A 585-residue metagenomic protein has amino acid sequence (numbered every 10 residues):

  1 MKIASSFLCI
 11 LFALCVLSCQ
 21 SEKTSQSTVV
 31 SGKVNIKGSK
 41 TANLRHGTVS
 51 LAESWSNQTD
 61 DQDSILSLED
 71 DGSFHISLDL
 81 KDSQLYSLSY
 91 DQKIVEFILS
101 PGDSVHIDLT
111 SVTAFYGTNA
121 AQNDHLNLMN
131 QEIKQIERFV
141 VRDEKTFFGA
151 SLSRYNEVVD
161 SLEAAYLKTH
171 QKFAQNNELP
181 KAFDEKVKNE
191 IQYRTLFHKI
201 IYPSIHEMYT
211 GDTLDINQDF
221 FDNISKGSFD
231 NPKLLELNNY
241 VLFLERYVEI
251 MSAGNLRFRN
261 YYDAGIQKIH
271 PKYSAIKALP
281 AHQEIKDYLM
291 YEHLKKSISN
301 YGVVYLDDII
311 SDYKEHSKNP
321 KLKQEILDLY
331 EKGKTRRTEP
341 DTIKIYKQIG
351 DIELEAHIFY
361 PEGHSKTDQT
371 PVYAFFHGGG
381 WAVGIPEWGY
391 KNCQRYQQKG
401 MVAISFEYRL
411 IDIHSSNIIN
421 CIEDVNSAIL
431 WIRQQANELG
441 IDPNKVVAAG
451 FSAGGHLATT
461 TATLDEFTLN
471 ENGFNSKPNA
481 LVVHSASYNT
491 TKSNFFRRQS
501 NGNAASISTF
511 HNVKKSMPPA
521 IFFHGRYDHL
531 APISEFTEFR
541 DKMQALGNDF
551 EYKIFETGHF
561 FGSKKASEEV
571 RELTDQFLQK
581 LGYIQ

Functional and structural regions predicted by a protein language model:
S21-A182: A non-transmembrane, solvent-exposed segment enriched in polar/low-complexity residues
S111-T338: Oxidative protein folding and maturation machinery
R336-T367: N-terminal cap/lid segment of alpha/beta-hydrolase-fold proteins
P386-S405: Short amphipathic alpha-helix adjacent to the substrate-entry channel of hydrolases
S416-N437: Alpha/beta-hydrolase active-site loop
L430-S500, A504-A505, T509: Primarily recognizes the serine-hydrolase "nucleophile elbow" in alpha/beta-hydrolase and SGNH/GDSL folds
F522-H524, D528: Short beta-strand/loop motif that positions the catalytic acidic residue of the alpha/beta-hydrolase fold
T537-R540, Q544-Q585: C-terminal catalytic histidine-bearing segment of alpha/beta-hydrolase fold enzymes
